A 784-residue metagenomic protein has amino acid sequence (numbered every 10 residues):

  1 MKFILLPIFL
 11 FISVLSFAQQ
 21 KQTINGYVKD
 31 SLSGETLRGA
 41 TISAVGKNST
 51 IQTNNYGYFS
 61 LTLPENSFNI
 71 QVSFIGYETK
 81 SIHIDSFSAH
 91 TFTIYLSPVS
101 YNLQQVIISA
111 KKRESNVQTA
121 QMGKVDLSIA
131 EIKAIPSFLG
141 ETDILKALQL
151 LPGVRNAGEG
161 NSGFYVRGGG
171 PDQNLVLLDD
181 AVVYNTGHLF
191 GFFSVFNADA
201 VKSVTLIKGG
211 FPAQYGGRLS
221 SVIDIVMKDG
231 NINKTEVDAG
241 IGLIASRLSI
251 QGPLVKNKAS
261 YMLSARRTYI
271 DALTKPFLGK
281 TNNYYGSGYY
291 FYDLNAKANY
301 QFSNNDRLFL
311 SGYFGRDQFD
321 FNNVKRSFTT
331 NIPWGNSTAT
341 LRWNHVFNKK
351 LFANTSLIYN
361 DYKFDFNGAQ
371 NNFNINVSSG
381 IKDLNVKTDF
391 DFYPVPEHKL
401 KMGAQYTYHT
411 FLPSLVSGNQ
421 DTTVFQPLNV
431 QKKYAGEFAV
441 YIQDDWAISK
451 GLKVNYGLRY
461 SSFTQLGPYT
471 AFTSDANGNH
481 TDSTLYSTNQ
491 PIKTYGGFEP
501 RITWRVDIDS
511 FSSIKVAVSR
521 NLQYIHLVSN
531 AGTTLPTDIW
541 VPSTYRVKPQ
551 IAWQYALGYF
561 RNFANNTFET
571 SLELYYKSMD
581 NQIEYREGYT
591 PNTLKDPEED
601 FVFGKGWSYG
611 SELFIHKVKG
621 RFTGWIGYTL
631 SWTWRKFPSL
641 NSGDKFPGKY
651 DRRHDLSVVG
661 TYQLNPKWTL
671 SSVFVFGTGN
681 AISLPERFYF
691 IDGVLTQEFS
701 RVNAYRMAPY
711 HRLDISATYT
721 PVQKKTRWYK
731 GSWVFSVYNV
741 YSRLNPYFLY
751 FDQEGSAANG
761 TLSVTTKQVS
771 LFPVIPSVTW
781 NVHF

Functional and structural regions predicted by a protein language model:
A18-Q105, K111: Periplasm-facing N-terminal accessory domains of Gram-negative outer-membrane beta-barrel systems
E78, H90, I107-D172, L178-F211 (+1 more regions): Periplasmic N-terminal accessory/gating domains of Gram-negative outer-membrane beta-barrel systems
G242-R267, T281-Q318, N331-T355, P394-V395 (+1 more regions): Transmembrane beta-barrel wall of Gram-negative outer-membrane proteins
K363, T410-T422, Q426, T464-G478 (+4 more regions): Surface-exposed extracellular loop regions of Gram-negative outer-membrane beta-barrel proteins, predominantly
D383-D389, N429, E437, P542-K548 (+4 more regions): Outer membrane beta-barrel strand-and-loop segments of large Gram-negative receptors, especially TonB-dependent
G403-F511, Y524, L640: Signature of Gram-negative outer-membrane beta-barrel scaffolds
Y575-S578, P597-E686: Gram-negative outer-membrane beta-barrel transporters
K667, F676-D692, R712, T718-F784: C-terminal beta-signal and adjacent terminal beta-strands/loops of Gram-negative outer-membrane beta-barrel proteins
